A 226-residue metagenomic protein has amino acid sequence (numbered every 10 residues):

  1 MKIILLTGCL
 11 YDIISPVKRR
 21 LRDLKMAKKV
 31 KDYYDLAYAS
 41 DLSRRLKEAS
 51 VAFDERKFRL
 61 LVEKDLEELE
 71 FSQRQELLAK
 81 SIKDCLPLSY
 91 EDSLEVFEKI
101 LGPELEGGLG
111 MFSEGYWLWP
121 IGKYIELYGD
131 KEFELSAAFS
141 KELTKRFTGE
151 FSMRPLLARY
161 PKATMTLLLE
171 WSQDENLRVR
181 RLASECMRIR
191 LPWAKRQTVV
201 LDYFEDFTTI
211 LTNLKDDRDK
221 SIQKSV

Functional and structural regions predicted by a protein language model:
L5-S225: Surface-facing alpha-helical segments and adjacent helix-coil boundary elements at the starts of domains
